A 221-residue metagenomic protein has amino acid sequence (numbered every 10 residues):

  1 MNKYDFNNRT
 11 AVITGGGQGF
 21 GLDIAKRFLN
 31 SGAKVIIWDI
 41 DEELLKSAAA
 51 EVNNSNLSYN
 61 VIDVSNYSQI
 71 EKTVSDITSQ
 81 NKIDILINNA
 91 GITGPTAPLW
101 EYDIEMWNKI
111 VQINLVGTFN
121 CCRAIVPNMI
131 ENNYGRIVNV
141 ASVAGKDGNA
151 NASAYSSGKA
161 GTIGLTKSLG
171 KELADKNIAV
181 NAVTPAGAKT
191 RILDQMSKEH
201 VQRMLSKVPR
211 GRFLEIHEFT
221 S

Functional and structural regions predicted by a protein language model:
Y4-V35: Canonical Rossmann dinucleotide-binding motif of NAD(H)/NADP(H)-dependent dehydrogenases/reductases, specifically
A97-L99, M106-N108, L193, M204: Substrate-binding pocket helix/loop in short-chain dehydrogenase/reductase
W100, D147-S153, D175-K176, G211: Active-site loop immediately N-terminal to the catalytic Tyr-X3-Lys motif of short-chain dehydrogenase/reductase
W100-F119, Y134, V138, T162 (+1 more regions): Catalytic Tyr-X3-Lys loop
C122, G158, T166: Active-site helix of classical SDR
P127, K171-D175: Alpha-helical segment proximal to the catalytic Tyr-Lys
S142: Residue(s) in the substrate-gating loop at a strand-loop-helix junction that position the organic substrate next
D175, A182, K198, R203-S221: C-terminal helical subdomain
